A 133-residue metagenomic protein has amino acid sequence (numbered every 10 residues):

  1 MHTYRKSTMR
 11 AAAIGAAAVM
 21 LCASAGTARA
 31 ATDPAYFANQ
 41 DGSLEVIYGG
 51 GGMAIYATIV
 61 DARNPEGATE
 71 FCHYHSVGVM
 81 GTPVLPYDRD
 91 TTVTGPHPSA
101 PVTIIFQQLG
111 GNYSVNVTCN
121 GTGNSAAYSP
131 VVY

Functional and structural regions predicted by a protein language model:
M1-I47: N-terminal prepro-regions of secreted/extracellular proteins
A25, H75-V77, T122-N124: General secretory precursor processing signal
A31-P83: Short, surface-exposed binding/anchoring microloops in extracellular/periplasmic proteins
T58, H97-Q107: Exposed aromatic-hydrophobic patches
P65, T103-N112: Surface-exposed, short loops/turns at beta-strand junctions within beta-sandwich domains
Y74, G110-T122: Short, aromatic- and glycine-rich surface loops/edge beta-strands on solvent-exposed regions
T82-P98: Solvent-exposed serine/threonine-rich low-complexity stretches and specific carbohydrate-binding patches
G123-Y133: Edge beta-strands of extracellular beta-sandwich domains
